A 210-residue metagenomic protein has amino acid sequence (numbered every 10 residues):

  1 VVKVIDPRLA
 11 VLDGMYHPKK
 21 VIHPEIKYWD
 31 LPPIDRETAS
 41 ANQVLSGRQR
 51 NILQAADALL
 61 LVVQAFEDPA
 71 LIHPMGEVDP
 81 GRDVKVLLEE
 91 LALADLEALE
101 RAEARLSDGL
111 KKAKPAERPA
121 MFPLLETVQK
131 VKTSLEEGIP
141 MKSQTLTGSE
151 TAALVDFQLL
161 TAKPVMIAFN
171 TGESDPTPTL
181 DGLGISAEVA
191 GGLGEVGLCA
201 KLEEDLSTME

Functional and structural regions predicted by a protein language model:
V1-I72, P80-G81, E100-A102, L106-G109: Conserved G1/Walker A P-loop phosphate-binding module
P7, H73, R82, V86 (+2 more regions): Residue-level signal for pocket-adjacent positions within structured domains
I34-S40, G76, R82-L91, K114-P119: Flexible beta-alpha connector loops of hexameric P-loop NTPases
D35-A39, E67-P74, D175-T179, E204-T208: Switch/connector loops and helix/strand junctions flanking conserved nucleotide-binding motifs in nucleotide-processing
N42-L45, P74-V78, D181-G184, E210: Short, glycine/charged-enriched secondary-structure capping and boundary segments
D83, D95, L124-T127: Internal, well-ordered alpha-helical segments in soluble enzyme and binding-protein domains
E89-R101: Ser/Thr/Gly-rich flexible loops in soluble cytosolic domains mediating phosphotransfer, phosphorylation
R105-E210: C-terminal-of-GTPase-core extension/linker across diverse P-loop GTPases
